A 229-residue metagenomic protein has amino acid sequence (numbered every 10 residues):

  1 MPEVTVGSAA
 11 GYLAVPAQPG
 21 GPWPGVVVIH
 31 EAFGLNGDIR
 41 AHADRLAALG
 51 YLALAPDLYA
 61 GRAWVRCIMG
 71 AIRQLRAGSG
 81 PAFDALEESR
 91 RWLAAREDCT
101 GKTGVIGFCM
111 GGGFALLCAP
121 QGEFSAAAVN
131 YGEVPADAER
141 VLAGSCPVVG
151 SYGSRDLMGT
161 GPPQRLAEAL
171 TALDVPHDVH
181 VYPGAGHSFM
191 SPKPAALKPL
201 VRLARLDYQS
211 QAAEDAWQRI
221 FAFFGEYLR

Functional and structural regions predicted by a protein language model:
P2-D98, P192-L206: Serine-hydrolase catalytic machinery in alpha/beta-hydrolase-like enzymes
L58-G61, E133, A185: Short beta-to-alpha linker loops that shape the active-site pocket of alpha/beta-hydrolase fold enzymes
L86-S145: Primarily recognizes the serine-hydrolase "nucleophile elbow" in alpha/beta-hydrolase and SGNH/GDSL folds
P135-S145, D156, Q218, A222 (+1 more regions): Conserved serine/cysteine hydrolase catalytic core
A143-V148, L173-P176: Short, proline-enriched alpha-helix->beta-strand connector loops that line the catalytic pocket of alpha/beta-hydrolase
G150-Y152, Y182: Short beta-strand/loop motif that positions the catalytic acidic residue of the alpha/beta-hydrolase fold
L157-R165: Conserved alpha/beta-hydrolase "acid-adjacent" motif
P176-R229: C-terminal catalytic histidine-bearing segment of alpha/beta-hydrolase fold enzymes
